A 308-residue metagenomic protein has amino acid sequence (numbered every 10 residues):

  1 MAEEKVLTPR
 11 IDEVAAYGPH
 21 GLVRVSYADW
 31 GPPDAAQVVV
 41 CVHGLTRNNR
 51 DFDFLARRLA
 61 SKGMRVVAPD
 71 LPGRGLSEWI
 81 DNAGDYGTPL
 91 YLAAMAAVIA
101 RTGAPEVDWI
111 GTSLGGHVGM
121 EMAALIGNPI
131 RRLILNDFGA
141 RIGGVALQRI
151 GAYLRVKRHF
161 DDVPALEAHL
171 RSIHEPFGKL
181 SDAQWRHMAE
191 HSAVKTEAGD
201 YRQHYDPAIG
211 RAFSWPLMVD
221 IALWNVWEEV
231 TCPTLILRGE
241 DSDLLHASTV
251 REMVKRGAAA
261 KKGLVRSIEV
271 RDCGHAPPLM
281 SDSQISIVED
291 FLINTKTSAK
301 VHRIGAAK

Functional and structural regions predicted by a protein language model:
M1-V39, S61-M64, R266, S283 (+1 more regions): Alpha/beta-hydrolase fold catalytic core
Y17-G21, S61, A68-I110: Active-site loop/oxyanion-hole signature of alpha/beta-hydrolase fold enzymes
A28-L76: Conserved HGGG/HGGXW glycine-rich cap/lid loop of the alpha/beta-hydrolase fold
P105-G144: Conserved hydrolase catalytic core segment
F138-A165: A catalytic-pocket lid/entrance helix-loop region that shapes and gates access to the active site across common
A168-L235: Alpha/beta-hydrolase
E229-C273: Conserved loop-alpha-helix segment in the C-terminal half of the alpha/beta-hydrolase fold that carries the catalytic
C273-S283: Catalytic histidine-centered segment of alpha/beta-hydrolase-like enzymes
